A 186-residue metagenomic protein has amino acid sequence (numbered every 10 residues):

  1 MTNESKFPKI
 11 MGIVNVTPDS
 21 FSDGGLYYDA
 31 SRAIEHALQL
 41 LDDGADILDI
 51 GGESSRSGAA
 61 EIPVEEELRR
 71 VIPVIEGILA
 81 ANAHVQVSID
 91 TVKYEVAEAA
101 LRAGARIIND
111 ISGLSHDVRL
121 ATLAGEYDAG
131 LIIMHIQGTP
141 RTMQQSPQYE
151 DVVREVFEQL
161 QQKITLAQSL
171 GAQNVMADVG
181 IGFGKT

Functional and structural regions predicted by a protein language model:
M1-P18, Q168: N-terminal amphipathic alpha-helix/helix-capping segment at the start of soluble metabolic enzymes
V14, L40, G44, D90 (+2 more regions): Conserved, mostly hydrophobic/aromatic
V14-N15, V87-E95, I111-L114, G180-I181: Glycine-rich beta-to-alpha transition loops that act as phosphate-gripper elements at the mouths of alpha/beta enzyme
P18-S20, S55-G58, A97, A103 (+1 more regions): Conserved anion-binding
S20-S22, D46-P73, I181-T186: Glycine-rich, proline-tolerant flexible connector loops at the mouths of alpha/beta enzymes
S22-L41, E66-R69, G113-V118, V153-L160: Glycine-rich anion/phosphate-binding loops
D46-D49, S88, N109-D110, I132-I133 (+1 more regions): Conserved beta-strand positions in the central sheet of alpha/beta enzyme cores
A60-I89, Y94-E98, G125-I136, E158: Alpha-helix-loop-beta-strand connector modules within alpha/beta enzyme cores
